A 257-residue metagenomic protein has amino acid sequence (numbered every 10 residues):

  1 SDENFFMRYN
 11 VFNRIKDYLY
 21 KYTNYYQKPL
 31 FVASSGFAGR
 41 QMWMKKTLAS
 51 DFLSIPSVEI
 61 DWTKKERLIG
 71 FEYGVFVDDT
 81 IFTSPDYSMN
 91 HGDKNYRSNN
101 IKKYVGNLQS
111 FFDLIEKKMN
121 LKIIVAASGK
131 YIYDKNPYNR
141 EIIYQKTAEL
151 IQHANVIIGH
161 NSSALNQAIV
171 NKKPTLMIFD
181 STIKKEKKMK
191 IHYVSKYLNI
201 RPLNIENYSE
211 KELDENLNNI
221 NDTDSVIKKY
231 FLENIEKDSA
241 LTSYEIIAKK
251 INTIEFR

Functional and structural regions predicted by a protein language model:
S1-Y9: Extended catalytic core of nucleotide-activated donor transferases of GT-like folds
Y9-D93, K250-R257: A nucleotide-sugar donor-handling region in carbohydrate enzymes
Y26, I151-Q152: A short, aliphatic-rich alpha-helical micro-motif
G36-Q41, A127-I132, N161-A164: Short, polar loop motifs at secondary-structure junctions
F76-D78, N99-Y144, Y193-N199: Catalytic donor nucleotide-activated moiety binding site of glycosyltransferases and closely related
D134-Y138, S163-D238: Catalytic binding pocket for nucleotide-activated donors in carbohydrate/polymer assembly enzymes
Q152-G159: Acidic donor-binding loop of glycosyltransferase active sites
E236-R257: C-terminal alpha-helical cap of glycosyltransferases
